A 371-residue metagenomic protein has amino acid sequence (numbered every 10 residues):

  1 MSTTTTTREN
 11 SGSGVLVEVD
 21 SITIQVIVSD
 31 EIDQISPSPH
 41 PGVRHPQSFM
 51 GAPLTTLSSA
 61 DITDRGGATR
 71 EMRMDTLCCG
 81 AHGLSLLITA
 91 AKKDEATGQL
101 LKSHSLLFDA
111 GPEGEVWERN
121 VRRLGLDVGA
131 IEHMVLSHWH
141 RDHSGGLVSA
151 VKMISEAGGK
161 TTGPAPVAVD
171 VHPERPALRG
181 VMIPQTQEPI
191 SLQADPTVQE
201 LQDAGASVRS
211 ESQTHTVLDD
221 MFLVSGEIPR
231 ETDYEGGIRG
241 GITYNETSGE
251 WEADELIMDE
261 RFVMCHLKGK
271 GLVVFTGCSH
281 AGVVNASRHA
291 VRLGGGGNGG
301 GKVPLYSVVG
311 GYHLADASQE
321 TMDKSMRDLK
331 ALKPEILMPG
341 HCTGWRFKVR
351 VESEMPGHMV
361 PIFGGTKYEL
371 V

Functional and structural regions predicted by a protein language model:
S2-K102, V224-V263: Zn-dependent metallo-beta-lactamase
S29-D30, A110-P112, W139, P173-R175 (+4 more regions): Active-site metal-binding loops of divalent metal-dependent hydrolases
P37-S38, G180-P184, R350-V351: Short acidic, glycine/serine/threonine-rich loops at helix termini
R73-C78, A90-H133, V148-S149, E156-A157 (+3 more regions): Pre-active-site segment of Zn-dependent metallo-hydrolases
I88, D109, V121, H138 (+3 more regions): Divalent metal-coordination and catalytic microenvironments
A130-E200: A generic, well-ordered mixed alpha/beta core segment in the N-terminal half of proteins
H133, H140-G146, A168, G249-Y368: Cap/insert and terminal regions of metallo-dependent hydrolase folds
E174-R261, V360-L370: Metallo-beta-lactamase
